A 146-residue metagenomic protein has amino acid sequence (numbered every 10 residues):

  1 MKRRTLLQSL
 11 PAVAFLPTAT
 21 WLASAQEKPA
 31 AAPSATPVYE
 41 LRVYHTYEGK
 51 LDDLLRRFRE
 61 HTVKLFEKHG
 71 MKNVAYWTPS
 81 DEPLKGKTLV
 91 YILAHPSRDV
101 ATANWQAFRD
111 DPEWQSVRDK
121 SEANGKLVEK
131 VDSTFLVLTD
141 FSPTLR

Functional and structural regions predicted by a protein language model:
K2-F15, W21-L22, Q26-A35, R56-H61 (+2 more regions): An amphipathic, aromatic/His-enriched active-site/gating alpha helix that lines ligand/cofactor pockets
F15, K85-G86: Short Asp/Glu-rich motifs
S34-D53, L65, D140-L145: Surface-exposed interaction/gating patches
V38-Y44, L54, T88-L93, S133: Short, structured motif recognition centered on aromatic/hydrophobic residues
Y44, Y76-P79, L136-L138: Active-site-proximal beta-strand/loop segments in catalytic clefts of secreted hydrolases
T62, E82, Q115, S142-P143: Short solvent-exposed beta->alpha transition segments
P79-K85, N124-K126: A short beta-turn/loop motif at secondary-structure boundaries
K130-R146: A charged, solvent-exposed segment within the mature domains of Sec-exported extracytoplasmic proteins
